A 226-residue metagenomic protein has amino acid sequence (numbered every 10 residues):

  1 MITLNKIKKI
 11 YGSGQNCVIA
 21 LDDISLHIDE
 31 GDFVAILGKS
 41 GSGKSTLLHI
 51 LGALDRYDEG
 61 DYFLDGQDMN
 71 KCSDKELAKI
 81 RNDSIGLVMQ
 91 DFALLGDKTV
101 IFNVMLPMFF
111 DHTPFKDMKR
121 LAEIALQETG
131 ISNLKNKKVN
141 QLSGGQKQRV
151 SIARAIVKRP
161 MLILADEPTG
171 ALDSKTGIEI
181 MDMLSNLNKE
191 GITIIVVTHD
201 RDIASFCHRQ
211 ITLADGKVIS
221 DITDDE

Functional and structural regions predicted by a protein language model:
L37-K39: The feature captures the beta-strand-to-loop junction immediately N-terminal to the Walker
G52: Helix-to-loop junction immediately C-terminal to a conserved catalytic motif
G60-D68: Conserved ABC transporter NBD signature motif
K98-L106: Short coil-to-helix segment of the ABC ATPase nucleotide-binding domain corresponding to the Q-loop/switch region
K138-L142, Q146: Conserved ABC ATPase signature
V157-M161: A short, proline-enriched helix->beta-strand linker immediately N-terminal to the Walker B motif in ABC-type P-loop
I163-D166: Catalytic Walker B motif of ABC-type/P-loop ATPase nucleotide-binding domains
